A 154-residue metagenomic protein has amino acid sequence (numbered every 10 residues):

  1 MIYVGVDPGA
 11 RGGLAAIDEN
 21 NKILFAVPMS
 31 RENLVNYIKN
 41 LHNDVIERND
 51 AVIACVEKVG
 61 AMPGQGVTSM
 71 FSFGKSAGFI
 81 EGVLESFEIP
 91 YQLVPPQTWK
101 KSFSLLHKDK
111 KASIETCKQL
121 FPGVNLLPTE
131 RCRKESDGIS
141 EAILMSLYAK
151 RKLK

Functional and structural regions predicted by a protein language model:
M1-K154: Phosphate- and other anionic-substrate recognition elements at nucleic-acid/protein interfaces
